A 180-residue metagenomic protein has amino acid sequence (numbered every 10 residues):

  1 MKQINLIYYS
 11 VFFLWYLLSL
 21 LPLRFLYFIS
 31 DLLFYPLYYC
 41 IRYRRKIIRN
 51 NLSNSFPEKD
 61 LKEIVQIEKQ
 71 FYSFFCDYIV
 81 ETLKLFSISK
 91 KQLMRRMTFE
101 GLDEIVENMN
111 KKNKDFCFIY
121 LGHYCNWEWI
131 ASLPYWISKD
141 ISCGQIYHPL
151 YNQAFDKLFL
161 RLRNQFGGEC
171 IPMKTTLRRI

Functional and structural regions predicted by a protein language model:
M1-F118, C125-N126: Membrane-proximal helical "anchor" segments flanking the first transmembrane region of inner-membrane enzymes
D115-T175: Catalytic core of membrane glycerolipid acyltransferases/transacylases, capturing the structured, soluble-facing
T176-I180: Short, intrinsically disordered, charge-balanced linker/junction segments flanking boundaries in proteins
